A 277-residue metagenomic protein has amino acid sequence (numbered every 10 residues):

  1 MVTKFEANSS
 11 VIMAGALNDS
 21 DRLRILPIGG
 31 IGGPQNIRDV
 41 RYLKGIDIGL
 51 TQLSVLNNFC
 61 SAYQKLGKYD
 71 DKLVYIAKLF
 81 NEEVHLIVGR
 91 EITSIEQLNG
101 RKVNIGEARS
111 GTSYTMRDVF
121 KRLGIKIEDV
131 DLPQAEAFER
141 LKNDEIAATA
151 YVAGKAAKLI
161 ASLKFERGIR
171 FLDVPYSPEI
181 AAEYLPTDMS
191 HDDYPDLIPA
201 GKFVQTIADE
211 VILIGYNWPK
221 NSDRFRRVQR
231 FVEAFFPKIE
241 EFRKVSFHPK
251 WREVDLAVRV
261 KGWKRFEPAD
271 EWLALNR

Functional and structural regions predicted by a protein language model:
M1-D19, I25, E82-E139, N143: Bilobed "Venus flytrap"/periplasmic-binding protein-like clamshell domains and structurally analogous long
N8, S20-R22, G32-Q35, L43-G45 (+6 more regions): Extracytoplasmic
V11-G15, L26-G67, E136-R140, A156-L163: Pocket-flanking alpha-helical
L17-D21, K44, L50-L53, N57-C60 (+8 more regions): Sec/Tat-exported extracytoplasmic proteins
L53, Y63-Q64, I125-D223: Pocket-lining segment of extracytoplasmic ligand-binding domains
L53-E91: Signal peptide-directed extracytoplasmic domains
A108-V119, P186-R259: Ligand-binding clefts/hinges and TM-proximal coupling segments of bilobed small-molecule sensing domains
E136, K142-E145, A153-R167, F171 (+2 more regions): An extracytoplasmic/periplasmic, membrane-proximal ligand-sensing/linker region
